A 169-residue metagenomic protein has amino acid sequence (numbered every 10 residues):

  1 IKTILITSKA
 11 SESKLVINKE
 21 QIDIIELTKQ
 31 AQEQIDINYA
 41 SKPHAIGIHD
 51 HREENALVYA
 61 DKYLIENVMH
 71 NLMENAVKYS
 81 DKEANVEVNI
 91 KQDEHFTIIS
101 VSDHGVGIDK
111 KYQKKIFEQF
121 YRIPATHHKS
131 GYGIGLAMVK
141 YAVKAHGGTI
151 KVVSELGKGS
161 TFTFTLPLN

Functional and structural regions predicted by a protein language model:
E12-I17, N55-A60: Conserved micro-motifs of the catalytic ATP-binding
N18-E33: A conserved beta-strand-to-alpha-helix junction within the catalytic ATP-binding
I37, V106-G107: Glycine-rich G1-box
N38-H49: Short conserved segments within the C-terminal catalytic ATPase subdomain
A76-V77: Short helix-loop "hinge" at the ATP-lid/N-box region of the Bergerat-fold HATPase_c
I108-F120: Short conserved segment of the HATPase_c
